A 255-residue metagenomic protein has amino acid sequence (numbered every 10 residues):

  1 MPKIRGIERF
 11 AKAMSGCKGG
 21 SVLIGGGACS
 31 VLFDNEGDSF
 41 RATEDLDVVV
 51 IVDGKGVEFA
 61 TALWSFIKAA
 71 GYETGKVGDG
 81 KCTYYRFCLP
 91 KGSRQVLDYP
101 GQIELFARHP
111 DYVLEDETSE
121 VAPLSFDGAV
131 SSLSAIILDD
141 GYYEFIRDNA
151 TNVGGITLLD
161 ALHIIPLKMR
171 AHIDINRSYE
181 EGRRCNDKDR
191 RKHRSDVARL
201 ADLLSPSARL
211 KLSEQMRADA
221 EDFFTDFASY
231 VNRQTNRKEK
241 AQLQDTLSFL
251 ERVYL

Functional and structural regions predicted by a protein language model:
M1-L255: Compositionally biased terminal segments of proteins
